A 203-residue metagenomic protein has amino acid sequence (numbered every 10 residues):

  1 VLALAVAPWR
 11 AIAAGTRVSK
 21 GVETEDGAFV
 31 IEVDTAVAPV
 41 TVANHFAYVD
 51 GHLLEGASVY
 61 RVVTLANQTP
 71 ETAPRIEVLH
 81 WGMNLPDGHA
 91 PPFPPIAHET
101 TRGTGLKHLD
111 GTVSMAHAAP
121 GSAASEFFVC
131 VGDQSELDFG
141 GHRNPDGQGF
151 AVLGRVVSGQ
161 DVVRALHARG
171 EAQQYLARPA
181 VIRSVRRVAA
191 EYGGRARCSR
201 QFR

Functional and structural regions predicted by a protein language model:
A5-R203: Cyclophilin-like peptidyl-prolyl cis-trans isomerases
